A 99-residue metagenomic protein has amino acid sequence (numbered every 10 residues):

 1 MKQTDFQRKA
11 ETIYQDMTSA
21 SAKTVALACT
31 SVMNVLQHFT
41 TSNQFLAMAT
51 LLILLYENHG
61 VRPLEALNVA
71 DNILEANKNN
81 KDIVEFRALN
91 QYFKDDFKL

Functional and structural regions predicted by a protein language model:
M1-L99: Solvent-exposed interaction surfaces and binding hotspots enriched for charged
